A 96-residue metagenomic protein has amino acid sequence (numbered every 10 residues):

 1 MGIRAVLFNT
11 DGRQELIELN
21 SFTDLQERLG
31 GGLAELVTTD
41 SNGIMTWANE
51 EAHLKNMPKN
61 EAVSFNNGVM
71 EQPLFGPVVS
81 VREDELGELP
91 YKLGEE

Functional and structural regions predicted by a protein language model:
M1-E96: Short beta-rich binding modules
